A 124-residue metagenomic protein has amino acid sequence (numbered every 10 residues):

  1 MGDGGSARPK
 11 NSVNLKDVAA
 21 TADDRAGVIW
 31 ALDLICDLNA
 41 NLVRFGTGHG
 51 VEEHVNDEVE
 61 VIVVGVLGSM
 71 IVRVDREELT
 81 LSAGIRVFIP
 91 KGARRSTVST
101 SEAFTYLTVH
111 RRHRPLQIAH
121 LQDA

Functional and structural regions predicted by a protein language model:
M1-L38, E52-E53, L121-A124: A short, N-terminal "cap"/entry segment at the start of jelly-roll beta-barrel domains of the cupin/DSBH fold
C36, R73-E77, T100: Short strand-coil-strand connectors
N39-N56: Conserved short histidine dyad/triad with adjacent acidic residue
E58-M70, D75: Glycine- and acidic-residue-biased ligand/ion/polar-headgroup-sensing regions
S69-I71, E78, R94, A103: Structural motif
R76-K91: Short acidic-glycine-tyrosine-enriched beta hairpin
K91-L116: Ligand-binding loop in jelly-roll beta-barrel domains
